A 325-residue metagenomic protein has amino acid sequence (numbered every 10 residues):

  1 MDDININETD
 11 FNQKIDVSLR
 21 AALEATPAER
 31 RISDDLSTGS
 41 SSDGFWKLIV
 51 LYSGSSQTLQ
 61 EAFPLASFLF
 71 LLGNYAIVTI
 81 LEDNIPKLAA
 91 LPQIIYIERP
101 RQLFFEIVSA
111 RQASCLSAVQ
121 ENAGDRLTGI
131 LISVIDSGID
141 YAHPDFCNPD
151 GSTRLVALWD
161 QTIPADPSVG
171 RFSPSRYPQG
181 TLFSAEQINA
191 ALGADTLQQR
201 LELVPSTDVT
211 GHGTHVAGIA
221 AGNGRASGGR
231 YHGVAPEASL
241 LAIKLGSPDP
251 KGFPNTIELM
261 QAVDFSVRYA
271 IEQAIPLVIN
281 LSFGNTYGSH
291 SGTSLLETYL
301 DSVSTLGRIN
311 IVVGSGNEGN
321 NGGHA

Functional and structural regions predicted by a protein language model:
M1-I77, L81-A123, T128-L131, G151: Autoinhibitory N-terminal propeptides
T58-L69, N74, A226-R230, Y269 (+2 more regions): Secondary-structure-rich domain cores
D83-P86, T214-G218, Q261-D264, T298: Solvent-exposed, polar/charged alpha-helical surfaces in well-ordered, non-transmembrane soluble domains, broadly
A89-I94, N148-D150, T298-L306: Short, surface-exposed basic-aromatic patches at helix termini and helix-loop junctions that form
L103-E106, I163-P164, G319-N321: Short gly/pro/ser/thr-enriched loop/turn and capping motifs at secondary-structure boundaries
Q120-I257, A274-I275, L306-R308: Subtilisin-like serine protease catalytic core
S247-A325: Substrate-binding/access-modulating region of protease and related hydrolase catalytic domains
